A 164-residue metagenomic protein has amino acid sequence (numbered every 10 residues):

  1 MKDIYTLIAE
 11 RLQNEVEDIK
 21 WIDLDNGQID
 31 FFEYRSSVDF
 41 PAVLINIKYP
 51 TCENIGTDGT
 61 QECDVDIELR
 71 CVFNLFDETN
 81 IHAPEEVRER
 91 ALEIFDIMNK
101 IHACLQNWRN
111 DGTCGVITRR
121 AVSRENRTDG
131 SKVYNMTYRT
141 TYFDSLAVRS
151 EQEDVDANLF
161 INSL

Functional and structural regions predicted by a protein language model:
M1-G59, S150-L164: Small/polar-rich, solvent-exposed N-terminal microdomains that initiate assembly or binding
K2, G59-C63, A91, F95: Alpha-helix initiation and capping sites
Y5-T6, R11-K20, D30-R35, C71-I117: Acidic, Ser/Thr- and Gly-enriched intrinsically disordered low-complexity segments
V38-L44, R90-V148: Acidic-leaning, charged glycine-interspersed low-complexity segments
K48-P50, N54-E78, H82-A83: Active-site-adjacent structural patch at catalytic or cofactor/ligand-binding sites
C63-F76, V116, R149-L164: Short secondary-structure transition/capping segments
